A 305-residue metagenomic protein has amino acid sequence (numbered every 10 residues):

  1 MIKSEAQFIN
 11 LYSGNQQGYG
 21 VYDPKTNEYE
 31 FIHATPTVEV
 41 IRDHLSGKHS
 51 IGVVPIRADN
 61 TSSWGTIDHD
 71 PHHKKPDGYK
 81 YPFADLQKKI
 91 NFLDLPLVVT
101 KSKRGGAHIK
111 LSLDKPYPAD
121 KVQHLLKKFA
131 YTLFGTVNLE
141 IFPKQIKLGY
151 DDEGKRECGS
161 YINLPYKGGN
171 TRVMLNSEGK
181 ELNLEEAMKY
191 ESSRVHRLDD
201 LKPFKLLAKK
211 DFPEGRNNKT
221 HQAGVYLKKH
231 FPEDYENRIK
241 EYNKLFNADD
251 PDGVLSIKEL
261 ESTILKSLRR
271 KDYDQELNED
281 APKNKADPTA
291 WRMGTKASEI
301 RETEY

Functional and structural regions predicted by a protein language model:
M1-G105, L111-T132, P232, K296: Signature for HUH/AEP ssDNA processing cores
G47, D59, C158, N217-N218: A short catalytic or substrate-binding loop motif that flags glycine-/basic-rich loops and adjacent residues that bind
G52, P143, P165, K285-P288: Proline-rich low-complexity regions
T61-S63, S160-N163, D211: Residue-level preference for alpha-helix termini and adjacent loops
H72-P76, A84-N91, G105-K127, G168-R172 (+1 more regions): Modules that initiate DNA replication and primer synthesis
V137-H196: Catalytic "initiation/cleavage/transfer" segments centered on a nucleophilic residue and adjacent nucleic-acid-engaging
